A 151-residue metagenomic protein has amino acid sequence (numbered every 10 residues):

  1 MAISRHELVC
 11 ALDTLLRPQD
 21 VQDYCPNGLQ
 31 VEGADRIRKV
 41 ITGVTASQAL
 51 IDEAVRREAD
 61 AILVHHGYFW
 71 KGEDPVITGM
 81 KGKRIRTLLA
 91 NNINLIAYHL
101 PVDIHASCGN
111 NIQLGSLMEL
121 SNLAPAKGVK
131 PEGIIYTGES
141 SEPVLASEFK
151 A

Functional and structural regions predicted by a protein language model:
M1-A151: Hydrophobic structural segments
